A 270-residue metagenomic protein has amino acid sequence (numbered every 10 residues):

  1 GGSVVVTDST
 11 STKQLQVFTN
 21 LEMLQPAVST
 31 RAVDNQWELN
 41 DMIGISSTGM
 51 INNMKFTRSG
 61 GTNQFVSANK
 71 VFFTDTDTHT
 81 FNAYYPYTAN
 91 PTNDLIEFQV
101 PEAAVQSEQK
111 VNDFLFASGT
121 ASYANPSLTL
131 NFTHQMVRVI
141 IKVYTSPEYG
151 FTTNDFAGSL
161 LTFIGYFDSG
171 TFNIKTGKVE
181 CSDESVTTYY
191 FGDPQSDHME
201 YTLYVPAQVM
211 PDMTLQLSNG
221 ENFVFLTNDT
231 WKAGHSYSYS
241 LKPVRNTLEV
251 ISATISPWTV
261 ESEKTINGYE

Functional and structural regions predicted by a protein language model:
G1-E270: Sec-type signal peptide cleavage vicinity
